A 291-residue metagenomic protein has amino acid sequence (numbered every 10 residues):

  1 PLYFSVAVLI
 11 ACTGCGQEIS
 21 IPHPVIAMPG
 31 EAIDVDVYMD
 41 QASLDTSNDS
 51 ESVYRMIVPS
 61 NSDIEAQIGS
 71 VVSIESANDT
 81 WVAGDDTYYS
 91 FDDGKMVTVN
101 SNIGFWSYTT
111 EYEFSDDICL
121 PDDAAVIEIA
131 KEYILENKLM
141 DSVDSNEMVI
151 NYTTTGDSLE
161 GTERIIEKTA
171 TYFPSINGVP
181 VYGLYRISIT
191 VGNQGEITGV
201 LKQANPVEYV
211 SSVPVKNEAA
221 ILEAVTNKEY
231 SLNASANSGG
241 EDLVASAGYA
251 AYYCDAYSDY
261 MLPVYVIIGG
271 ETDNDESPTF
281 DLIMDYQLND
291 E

Functional and structural regions predicted by a protein language model:
P1-S5: Sec-dependent signal peptide recognition, specifically the positively charged N-region followed immediately by
I10-G14: C-terminal motif of bacterial Sec signal peptides marking the signal peptidase cleavage site
C15, S52, P59-G69, L262-P263 (+3 more regions): A eukaryote-biased signal for long
C15-G178, Q203-S211: Preferential activation on post-signal-peptide N-terminal prodomains/segments of secreted or lumenal proteins
S90, V97-N102, G192, E276-E291: Acidic/polar residues at beta-strand termini and the immediately following turn/coil
T110-T279, E291: Segments that shape or occlude catalytic/ligand-binding pockets
